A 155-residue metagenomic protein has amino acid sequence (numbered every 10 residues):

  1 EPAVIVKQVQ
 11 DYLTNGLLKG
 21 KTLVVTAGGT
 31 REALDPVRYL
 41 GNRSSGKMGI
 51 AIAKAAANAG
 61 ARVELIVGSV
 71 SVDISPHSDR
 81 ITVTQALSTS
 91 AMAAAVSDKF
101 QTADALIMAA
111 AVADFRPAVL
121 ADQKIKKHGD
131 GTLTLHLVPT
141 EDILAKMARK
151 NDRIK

Functional and structural regions predicted by a protein language model:
E1-L13: Internal gly/pro-rich beta-alpha loop/helix module that stabilizes soluble enzyme cofactors or their anionic handles
Y12-N15, V96-S97: A generic local secondary-structure boundary/capping motif
N15-S88: Glycine-rich phosphate/diphosphate-binding loop of Rossmann-like nucleotide-binding domains
T22, D104-A105, K155: Structural motif
A61, N151-K155: A short helix->loop->beta-strand "cap" motif at the edges of active sites that frequently abuts
G68-S69, D73, S78-A145, R149: A glycine- and small/hydrophobic-rich beta-loop-beta segment that serves as a flexible "lid/hinge" or phosphate-binding
